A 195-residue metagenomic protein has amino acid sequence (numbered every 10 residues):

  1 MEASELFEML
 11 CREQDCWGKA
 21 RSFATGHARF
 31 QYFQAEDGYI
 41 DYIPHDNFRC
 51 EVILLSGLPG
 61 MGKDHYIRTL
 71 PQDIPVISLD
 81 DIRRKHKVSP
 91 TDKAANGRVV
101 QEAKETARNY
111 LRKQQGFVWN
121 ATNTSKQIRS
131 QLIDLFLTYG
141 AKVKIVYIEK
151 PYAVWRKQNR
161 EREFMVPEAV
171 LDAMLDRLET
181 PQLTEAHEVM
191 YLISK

Functional and structural regions predicted by a protein language model:
M1-F48: Divalent metal-dependent phosphate-bond-processing catalytic cores, especially two-metal-ion Mg2+/Mn2+ enzymes that act
S4-F7, K104, R129, Y152: Short amphipathic alpha-helical surface patches that serve as generic macromolecular interface elements
I43-I53, K113-Q115: Pre-Walker A (Motif I) flank of P-loop NTPase domains
V52-S56, Y66, P71-P75, K150-K195: Conserved GTP-binding G-domain of TRAFAC-class P-loop NTPases and closely related GTPase folds
G60: Walker A (P-loop) phosphate-binding loop of P-loop NTPases
D64-F117, A153-K157: Conserved substrate/cofactor phosphate-moiety recognition/catalytic segment in nucleotide-dependent phosphotransferases
K85-S89, T124-F164, R177-E179: ATP-dependent NMP and nucleoside kinases share a basic, alpha-helical "lid"
A94-Y147: Glycine-rich phosphate-binding loop used to anchor ATP phosphates in small-molecule kinases, encompassing both
